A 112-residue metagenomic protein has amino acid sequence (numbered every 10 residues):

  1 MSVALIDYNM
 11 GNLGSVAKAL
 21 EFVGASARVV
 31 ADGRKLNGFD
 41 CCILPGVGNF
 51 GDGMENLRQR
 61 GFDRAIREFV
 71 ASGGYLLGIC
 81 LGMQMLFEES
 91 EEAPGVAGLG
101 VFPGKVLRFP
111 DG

Functional and structural regions predicted by a protein language model:
M1-A4: Extreme N-terminal starter segment of soluble prokaryotic enzymes
V16: Divalent-cation-assisted or electrostatically stabilized phosphate/pyrophosphate-binding catalytic cores
S26, C41, Y75-L77: Structural signature of beta-strand start/N-cap positions in the alpha/beta core of ABC transporter nucleotide-binding
S26-A27, V106: Generic structural signal for residues in well-ordered beta-strands
A27-G38: Short acidic low-complexity segments
I43-P45: Structural motif
G48-G112: Cysteine-nucleophile active-site neighborhood
